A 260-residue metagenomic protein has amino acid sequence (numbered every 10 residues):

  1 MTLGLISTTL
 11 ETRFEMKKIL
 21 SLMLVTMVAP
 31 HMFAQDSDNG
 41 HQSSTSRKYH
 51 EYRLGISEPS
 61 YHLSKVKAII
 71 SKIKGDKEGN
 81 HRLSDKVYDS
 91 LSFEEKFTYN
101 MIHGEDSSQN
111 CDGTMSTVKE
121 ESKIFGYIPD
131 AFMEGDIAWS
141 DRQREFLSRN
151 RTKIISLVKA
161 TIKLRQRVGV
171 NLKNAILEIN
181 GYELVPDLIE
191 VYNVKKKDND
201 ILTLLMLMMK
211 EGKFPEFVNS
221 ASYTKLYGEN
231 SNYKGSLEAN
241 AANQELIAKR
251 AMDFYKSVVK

Functional and structural regions predicted by a protein language model:
M1-T45: Bacterial Sec-dependent N-terminal signal peptides
K17, E145-F146, V158-K159: N-terminal start-of-chain detector that recognizes signal peptides and the immediate post-cleavage beginning
M27, I73, K77, A131 (+3 more regions): Short, flexible helical or helix-coil boundary motifs
D36-A138: N-terminal Sec/ER secretory leader and immediately downstream segment of secreted/extracellular precursors
I56, S60, V87-L91, M115-V118 (+10 more regions): Alpha-solenoid helical-repeat scaffolds
I69-K72, Y127, L157, R250 (+1 more regions): Charge-rich, solvent-exposed alpha-helical interaction surfaces
T98-G104, G126-S148, G169-I179, L202-G212: Structural detector for internal amphipathic alpha-helices that build alpha-solenoid repeat scaffolds
T152-I154, A160-K260: Extended alpha-helical scaffolding segments
